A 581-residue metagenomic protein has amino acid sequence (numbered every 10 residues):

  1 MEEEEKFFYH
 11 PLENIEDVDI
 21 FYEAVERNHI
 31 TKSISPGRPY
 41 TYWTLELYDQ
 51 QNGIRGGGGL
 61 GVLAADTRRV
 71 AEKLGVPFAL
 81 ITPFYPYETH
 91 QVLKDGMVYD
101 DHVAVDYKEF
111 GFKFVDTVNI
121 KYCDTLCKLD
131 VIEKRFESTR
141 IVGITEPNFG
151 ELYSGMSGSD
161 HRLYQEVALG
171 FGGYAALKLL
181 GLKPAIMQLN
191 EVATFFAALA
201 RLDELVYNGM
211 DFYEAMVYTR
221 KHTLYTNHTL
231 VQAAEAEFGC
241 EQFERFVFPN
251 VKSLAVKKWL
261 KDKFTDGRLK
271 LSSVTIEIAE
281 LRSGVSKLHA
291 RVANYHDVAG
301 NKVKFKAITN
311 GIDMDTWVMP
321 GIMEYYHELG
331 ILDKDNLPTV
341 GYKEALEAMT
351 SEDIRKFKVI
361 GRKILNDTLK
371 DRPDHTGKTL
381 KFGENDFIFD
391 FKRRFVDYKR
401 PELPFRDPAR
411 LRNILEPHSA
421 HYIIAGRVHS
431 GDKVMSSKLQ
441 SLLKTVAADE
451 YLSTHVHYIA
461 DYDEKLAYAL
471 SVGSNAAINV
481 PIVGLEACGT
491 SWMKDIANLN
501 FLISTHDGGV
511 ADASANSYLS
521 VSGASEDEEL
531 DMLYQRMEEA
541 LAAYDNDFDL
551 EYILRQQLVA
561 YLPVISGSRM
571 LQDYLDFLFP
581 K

Functional and structural regions predicted by a protein language model:
M1-K581: Catalytic cores of carbohydrate-active enzymes across secretory and cytosolic contexts
